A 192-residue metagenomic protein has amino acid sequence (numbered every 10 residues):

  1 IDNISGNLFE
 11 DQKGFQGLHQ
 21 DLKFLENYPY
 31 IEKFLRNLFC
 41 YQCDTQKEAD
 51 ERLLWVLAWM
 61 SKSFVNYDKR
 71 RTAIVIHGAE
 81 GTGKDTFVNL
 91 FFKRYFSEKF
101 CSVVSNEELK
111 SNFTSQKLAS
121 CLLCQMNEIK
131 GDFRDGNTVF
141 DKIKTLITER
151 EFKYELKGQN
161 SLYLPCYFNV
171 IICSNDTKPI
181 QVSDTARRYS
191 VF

Functional and structural regions predicted by a protein language model:
D2-I129, V139-F140, S190-F192: P-loop NTPase catalytic core of nucleic-acid-dependent motor ATPases
K33, N37-C43, E149-K153, V170-C173: A Trp-anchored, charged/polar loop motif used as the substrate-binding/catalytic surface of acyl/ester-handling
F113-A119, E155-C173: AAA+/SF3 P-loop NTPase mechanochemical coupling elements
K130-G131, N175-P179: Conserved nucleotide-binding/hydrolysis micro-motifs of P-loop NTPases
D132-F140, V182-S183: Conserved ATPase-coupling elements of RecA-like P-loop NTPase cores
V139-Y163: Conserved catalytic/switch belt of AAA+ P-loop NTPases
K144-E151, V170, K178, V191: Signature of the SF2 helicase/ATPase Hel1-core->accessory helical subdomain module
Q181-F192: A short helix-turn-beta junction within AAA+ P-loop NTPase domains corresponding to the substrate/partner-engaging
